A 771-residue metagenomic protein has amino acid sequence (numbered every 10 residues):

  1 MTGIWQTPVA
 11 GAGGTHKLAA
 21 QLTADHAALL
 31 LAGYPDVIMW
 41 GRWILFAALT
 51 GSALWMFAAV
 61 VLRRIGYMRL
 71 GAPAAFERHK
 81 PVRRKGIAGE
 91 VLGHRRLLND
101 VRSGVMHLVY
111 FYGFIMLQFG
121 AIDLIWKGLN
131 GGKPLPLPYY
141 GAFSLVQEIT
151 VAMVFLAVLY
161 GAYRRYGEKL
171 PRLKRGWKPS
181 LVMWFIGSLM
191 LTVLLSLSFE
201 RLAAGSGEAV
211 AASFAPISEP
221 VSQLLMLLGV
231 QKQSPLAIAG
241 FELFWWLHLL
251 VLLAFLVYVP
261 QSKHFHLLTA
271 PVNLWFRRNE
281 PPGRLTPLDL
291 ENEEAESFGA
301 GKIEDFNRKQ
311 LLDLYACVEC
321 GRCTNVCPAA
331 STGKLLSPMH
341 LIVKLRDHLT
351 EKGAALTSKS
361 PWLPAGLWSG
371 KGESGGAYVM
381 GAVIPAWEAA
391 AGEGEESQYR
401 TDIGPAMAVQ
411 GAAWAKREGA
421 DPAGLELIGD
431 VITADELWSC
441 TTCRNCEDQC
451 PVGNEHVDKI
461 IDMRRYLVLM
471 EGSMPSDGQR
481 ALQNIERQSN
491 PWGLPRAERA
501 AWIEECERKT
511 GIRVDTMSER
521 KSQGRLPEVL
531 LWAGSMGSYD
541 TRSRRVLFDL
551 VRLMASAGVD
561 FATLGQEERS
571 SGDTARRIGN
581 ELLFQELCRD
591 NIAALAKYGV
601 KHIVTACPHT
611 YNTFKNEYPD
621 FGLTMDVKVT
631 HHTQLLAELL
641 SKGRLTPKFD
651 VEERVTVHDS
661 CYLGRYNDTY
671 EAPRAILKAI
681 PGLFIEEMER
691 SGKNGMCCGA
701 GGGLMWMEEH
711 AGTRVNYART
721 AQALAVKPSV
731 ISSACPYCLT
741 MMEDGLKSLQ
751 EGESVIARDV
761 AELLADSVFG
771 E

Functional and structural regions predicted by a protein language model:
G3-A10, H16-Y160, G167, D305-L314 (+3 more regions): Iron-sulfur-cluster electron-transfer modules
Q21-D36, W126-P134, F199-L243, Y258: Transmembrane helix-loop junctions at the membrane interface of multipass transporters and ion channels
A48-W55, F155, G187-S188, A239-W275: Alpha-helical membrane-embedded segments
F57-A75, K127-N130, G161-S180, L195-A211 (+4 more regions): Juxtamembrane/interface segments at transmembrane-helix termini
F76-E77, N99-V105, P136-V146, G167-S188 (+2 more regions): Membrane-interface segments at loop-to-transmembrane junctions
L108-Q118, V182-E208: Hydrophobic alpha-helical membrane-insertion segments
V221-L236, P287-A295, H456-E771: Iron-sulfur cluster-binding electron-transfer modules in prokaryotic oxidoreductases
G283-M339: Non-transmembrane accessory domains of multi-pass membrane transporters/channels
